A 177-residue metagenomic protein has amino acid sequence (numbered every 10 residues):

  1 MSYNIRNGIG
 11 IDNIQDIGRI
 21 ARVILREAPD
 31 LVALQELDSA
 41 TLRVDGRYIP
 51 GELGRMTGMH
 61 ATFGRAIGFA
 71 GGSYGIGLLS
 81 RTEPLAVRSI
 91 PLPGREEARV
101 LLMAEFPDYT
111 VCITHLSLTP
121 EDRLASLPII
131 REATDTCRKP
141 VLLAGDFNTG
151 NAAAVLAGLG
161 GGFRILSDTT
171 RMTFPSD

Functional and structural regions predicted by a protein language model:
M1, S80-L85, E97-I113: Beta-strand-turn-beta hairpins that frame and shape the catalytic cleft of phosphate-ester-processing enzymes
M1-M56, G68-A70, P128: N-terminal, active-site-proximal structural segment of metallo-dependent hydrolase catalytic domains
Y3-I5, L37, T114-L116, G145-F147: Active-site metal-binding loops of divalent metal-dependent hydrolases
N7-G10, R88-L92, I113-P120: Surface-exposed cleft-lining segments at the edges of enzyme active sites
N13, T41-G46, M59-L78, E97 (+2 more regions): Active site of divalent-metal-dependent phosphoester/diester hydrolases
A28-D30, G58-H60, Y109, R138-P140: Loop/turn elements at helix/coil->beta-strand transitions in domains of secreted/extracellular proteins
M103-C112, R123-L156: His/acidic metal-ligating clusters that form di-metal
